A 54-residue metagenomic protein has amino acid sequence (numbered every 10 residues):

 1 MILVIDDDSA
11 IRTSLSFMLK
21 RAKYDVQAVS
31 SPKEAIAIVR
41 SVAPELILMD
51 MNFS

Functional and structural regions predicted by a protein language model:
M1-L3: Non-catalytic signal-transmission and effector/linker regions of two-component phosphorelay proteins
D6: Conserved acidic carboxylate
S9-Q27: Two-component/phosphorelay signaling modules centered on CheY-like receiver
A28-L46: Acidic, metal-coordinating helix/loop segments flanking the phosphotransfer/catalytic sites of two-component signaling
D50: Active-site residues of response regulator receiver
F53: Receiver (REC) domain active-site loop signature in two-component systems and cognate sites in sensor histidine kinases
